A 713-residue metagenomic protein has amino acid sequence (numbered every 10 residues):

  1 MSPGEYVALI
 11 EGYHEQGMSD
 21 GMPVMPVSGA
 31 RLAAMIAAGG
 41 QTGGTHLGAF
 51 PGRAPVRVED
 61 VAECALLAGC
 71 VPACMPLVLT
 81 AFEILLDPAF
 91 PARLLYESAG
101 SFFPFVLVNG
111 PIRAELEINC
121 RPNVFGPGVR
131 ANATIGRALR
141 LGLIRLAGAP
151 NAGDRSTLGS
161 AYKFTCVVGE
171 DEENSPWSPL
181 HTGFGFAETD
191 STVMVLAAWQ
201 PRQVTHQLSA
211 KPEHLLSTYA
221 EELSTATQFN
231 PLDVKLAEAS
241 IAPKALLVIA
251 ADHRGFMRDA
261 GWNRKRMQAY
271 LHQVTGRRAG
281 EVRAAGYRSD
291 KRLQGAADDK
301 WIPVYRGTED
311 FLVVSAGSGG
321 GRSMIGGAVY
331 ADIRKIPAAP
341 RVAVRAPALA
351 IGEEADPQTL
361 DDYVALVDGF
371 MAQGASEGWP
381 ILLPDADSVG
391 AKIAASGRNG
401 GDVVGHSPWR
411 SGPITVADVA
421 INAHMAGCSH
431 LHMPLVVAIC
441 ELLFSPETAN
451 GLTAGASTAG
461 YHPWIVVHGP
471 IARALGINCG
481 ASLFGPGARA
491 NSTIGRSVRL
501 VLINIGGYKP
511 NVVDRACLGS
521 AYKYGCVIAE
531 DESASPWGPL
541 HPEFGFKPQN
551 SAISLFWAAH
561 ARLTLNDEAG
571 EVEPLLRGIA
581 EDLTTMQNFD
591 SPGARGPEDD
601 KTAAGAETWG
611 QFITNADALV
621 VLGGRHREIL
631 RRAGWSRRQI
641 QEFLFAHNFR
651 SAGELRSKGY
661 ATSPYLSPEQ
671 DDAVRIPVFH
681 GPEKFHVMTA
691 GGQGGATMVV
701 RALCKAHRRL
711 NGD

Functional and structural regions predicted by a protein language model:
M1-S98, C120-T157, T165, Q203-L247 (+5 more regions): Alpha/propeptide regions of enzymes that mature by internal proteolysis
S19-M22, L47, F103, T192 (+3 more regions): Generic secondary-structure boundary/loop-capping signal
V27, N109-P111, G169-D171, A198-W199 (+8 more regions): Fold-independent oxyanion-binding glycine-rich loops and adjacent beta-strand/coil segments at enzyme active sites
A99-R113, T458-A472: Long, compositionally biased
R113-E115, E173-S175, R202-Q203, R254-G255 (+6 more regions): Short, acidic Gly/Pro/Ser/Thr-rich loop/turn segments
A114-P122, L196, R473-A481: Residues forming anionic-ligand binding surfaces in small-molecule and nucleic-acid pockets of primarily soluble enzymes
R140-W199, R499-A558: Loop-centered beta-sheet repeat module
